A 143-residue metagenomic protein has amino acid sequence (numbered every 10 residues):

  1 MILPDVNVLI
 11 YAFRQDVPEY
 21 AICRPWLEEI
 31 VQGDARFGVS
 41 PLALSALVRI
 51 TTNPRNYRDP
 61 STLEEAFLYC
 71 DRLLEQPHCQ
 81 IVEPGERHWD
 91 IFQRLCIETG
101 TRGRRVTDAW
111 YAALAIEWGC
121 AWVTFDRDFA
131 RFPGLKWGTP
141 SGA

Functional and structural regions predicted by a protein language model:
M1-V39, P54-L68, W118, A143: Short, well-structured N-terminal submotif of metal-dependent ribonuclease cores
V6, P41, R105-A109: Conserved glycosyltransferase catalytic-site signature
G33-D34, Q76-P77, E117-W118, F132: Structured helix-beta-strand junction loops
R36, H78-Q80, K136: Conserved beta-strand segments of alpha/beta enzyme cores
G38-P41, V82, T124-F125: Short beta-strand segments at enzyme active-site cores
C79-V123: Active-site neighborhoods of divalent-metal-dependent phosphate/nucleic-acid chemistry enzymes
A112-A143: Acidic, PIN/NYN-like endoribonuclease modules and their adjacent C-terminal/linker elements
